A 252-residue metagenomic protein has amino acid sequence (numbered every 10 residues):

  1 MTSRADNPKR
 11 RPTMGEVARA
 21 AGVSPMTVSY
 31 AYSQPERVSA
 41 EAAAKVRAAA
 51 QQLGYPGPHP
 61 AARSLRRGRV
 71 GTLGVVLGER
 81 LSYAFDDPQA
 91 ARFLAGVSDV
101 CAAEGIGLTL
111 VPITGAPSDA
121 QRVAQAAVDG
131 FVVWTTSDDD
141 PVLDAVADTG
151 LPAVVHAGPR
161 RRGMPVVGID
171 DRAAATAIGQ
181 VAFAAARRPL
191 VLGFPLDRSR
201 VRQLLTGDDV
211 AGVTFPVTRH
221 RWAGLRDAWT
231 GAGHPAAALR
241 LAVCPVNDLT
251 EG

Functional and structural regions predicted by a protein language model:
M1-R69: N-terminal helix-turn-helix DNA-binding module of bacterial transcription factors
S3-R4, Q52, D148-V155, P159-G252: Bacterial carbohydrate/catabolite-sensing allosteric modules
T27, L65-S82, R188-F194, T206-A211: Short beta-strand segments enriched in small/hydrophobic residues
A43, A91-L94, L143, F215-R226: Short, surface-exposed alpha-helical segments at coil->helix boundaries
A44, A48, P56-R122, G130: Amphipathic helical "hinge" segments at domain boundaries
S118-D170: Short beta-strand-centered segments that line the small-molecule binding cleft or hinge of alpha/beta clamshell
